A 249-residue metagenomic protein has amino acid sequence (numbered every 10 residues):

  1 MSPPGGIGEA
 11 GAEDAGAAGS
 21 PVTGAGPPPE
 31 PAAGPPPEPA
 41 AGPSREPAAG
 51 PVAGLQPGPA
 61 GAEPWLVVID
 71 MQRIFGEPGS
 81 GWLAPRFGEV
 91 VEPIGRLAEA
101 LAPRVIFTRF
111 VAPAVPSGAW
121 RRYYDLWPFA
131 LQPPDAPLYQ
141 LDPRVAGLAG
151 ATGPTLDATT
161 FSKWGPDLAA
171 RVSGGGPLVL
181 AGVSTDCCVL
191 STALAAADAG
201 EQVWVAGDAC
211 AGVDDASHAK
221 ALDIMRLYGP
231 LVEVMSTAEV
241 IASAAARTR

Functional and structural regions predicted by a protein language model:
S2-A32: Long, compositionally biased low-complexity repeat segments characteristic of intrinsically disordered regions
S2-G8, G19, E46-W65, A100 (+1 more regions): Active-site-adjacent betaalpha module
A62, G79-V111: A short alpha/beta connector and helix-capping loop motif
W65-M71: N-terminal nucleotide-binding beta1-loop-alpha1 segment
Q72-P78: Short acidic, Gly/Ser-rich segments with clustered Asp/Glu that frequently serve as metal-coordination loops in enzyme
R73, A112, A211: Short, glycine/acidic-enriched loop or turn micro-motifs at the edges of active sites
A114-P134: Acidic/polar short surface loop at catalytic or gating sites that assists cofactor/ion binding and chemistry
